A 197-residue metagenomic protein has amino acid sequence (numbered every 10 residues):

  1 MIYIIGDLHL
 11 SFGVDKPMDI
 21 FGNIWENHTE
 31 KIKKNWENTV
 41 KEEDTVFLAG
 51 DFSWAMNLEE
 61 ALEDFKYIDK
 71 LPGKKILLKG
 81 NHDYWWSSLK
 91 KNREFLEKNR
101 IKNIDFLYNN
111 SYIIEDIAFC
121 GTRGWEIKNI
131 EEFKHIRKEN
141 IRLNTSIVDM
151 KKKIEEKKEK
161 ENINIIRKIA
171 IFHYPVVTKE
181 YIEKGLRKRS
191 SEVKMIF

Functional and structural regions predicted by a protein language model:
M1-Y3: Extreme N-terminal starter segment of soluble prokaryotic enzymes
I5, A49, K79, C120-R123: Short glycine-rich loop/turn motifs that provide flexible caps or phosphate-binding loops at active sites
L8-D15, S87-S191: Conserved catalytic scaffold of divalent metal-dependent phosphoesterases
V14-I114, I182-K194: Core catalytic region of metal-dependent phosphoesterases/phosphodiesterases, especially metallo-beta-lactamase-like
V46, K168-A170, I196: Receiver (REC) domain switch-region micro-motif
K74-K75, K153-E156, I196: A general structural signal for well-ordered secondary-structure junctions
